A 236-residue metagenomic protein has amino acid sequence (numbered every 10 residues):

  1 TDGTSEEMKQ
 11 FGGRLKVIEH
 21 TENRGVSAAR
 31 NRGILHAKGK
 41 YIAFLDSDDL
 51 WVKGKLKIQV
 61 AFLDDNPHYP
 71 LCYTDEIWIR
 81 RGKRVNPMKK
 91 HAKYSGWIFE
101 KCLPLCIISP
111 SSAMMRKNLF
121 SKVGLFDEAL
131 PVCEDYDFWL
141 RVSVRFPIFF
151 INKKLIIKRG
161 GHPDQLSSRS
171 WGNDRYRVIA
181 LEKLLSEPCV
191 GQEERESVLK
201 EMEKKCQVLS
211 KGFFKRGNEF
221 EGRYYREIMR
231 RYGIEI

Functional and structural regions predicted by a protein language model:
T1-E6, E22, D46: A conserved acidic beta->alpha catalytic loop
E7, H20-A37, I58: Glycine-rich, basic loop-to-helix element that forms the pyrophosphate-binding segment of sugar-nucleotide handling
L35, A92-A180: Conserved nucleotide-sugar donor-binding catalytic segment
K38, V52-K53, R116: GHKL-family ATP-binding catalytic core of two-component histidine kinases
I42: Short aromatic/hydrophobic "clamp" motif used to bind/position activated sugar donors
D46-L50, D75: The conserved acidic donor/metal-binding loop of glycosyltransferases
G54-N86: Conserved donor NDP-sugar-binding/catalytic core segment of glycosyltransferases
G160-I236: C-terminal subregions of glycosyltransferases and related glycan-biosynthesis enzymes
